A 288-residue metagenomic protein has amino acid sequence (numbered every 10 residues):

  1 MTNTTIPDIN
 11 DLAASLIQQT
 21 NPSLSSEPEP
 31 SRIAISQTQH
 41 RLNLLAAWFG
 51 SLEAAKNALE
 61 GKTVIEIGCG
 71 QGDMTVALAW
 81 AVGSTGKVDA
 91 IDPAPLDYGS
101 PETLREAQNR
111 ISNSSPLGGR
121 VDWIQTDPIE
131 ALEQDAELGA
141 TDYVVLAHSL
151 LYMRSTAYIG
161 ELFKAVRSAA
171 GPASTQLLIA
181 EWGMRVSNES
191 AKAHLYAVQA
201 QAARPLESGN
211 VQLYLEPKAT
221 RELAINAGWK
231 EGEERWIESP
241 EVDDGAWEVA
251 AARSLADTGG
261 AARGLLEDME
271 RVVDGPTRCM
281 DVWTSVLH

Functional and structural regions predicted by a protein language model:
T2-K56: Class I SAM-dependent methyltransferase Rossmann-like catalytic core, especially the SAM/SAH-binding loop
K62-G70: Conserved class I S-adenosyl-L-methionine
Q71-S84: Conserved SAM-binding loop of SAM-dependent methyltransferases across substrates and taxa, primarily the Class I
S100-Q134: S-adenosyl-L-methionine
M153-A165: A short, conserved alpha-helix within the catalytic core of class I
Q176-Q201: Conserved class I S-adenosyl-L-methionine
V211-G228: Short alpha-helix
D244-H288: C-terminal lobe and adjacent flexible extensions of AdoMet/dcAdoMet transferase-like proteins
